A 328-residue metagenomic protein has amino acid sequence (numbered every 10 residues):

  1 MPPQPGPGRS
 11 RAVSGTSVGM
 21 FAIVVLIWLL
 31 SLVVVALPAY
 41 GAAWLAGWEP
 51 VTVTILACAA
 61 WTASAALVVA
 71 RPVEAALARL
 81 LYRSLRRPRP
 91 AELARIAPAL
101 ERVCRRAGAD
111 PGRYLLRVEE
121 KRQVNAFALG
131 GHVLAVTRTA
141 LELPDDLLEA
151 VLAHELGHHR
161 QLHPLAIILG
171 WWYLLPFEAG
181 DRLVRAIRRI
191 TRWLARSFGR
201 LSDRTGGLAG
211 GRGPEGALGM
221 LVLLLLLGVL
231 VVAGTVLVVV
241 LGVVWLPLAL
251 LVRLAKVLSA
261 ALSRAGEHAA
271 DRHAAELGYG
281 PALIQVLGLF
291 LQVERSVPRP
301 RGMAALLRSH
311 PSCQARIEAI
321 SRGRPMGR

Functional and structural regions predicted by a protein language model:
M1-L67: N-terminal low-structure segments adjacent to metalloprotease catalytic domains across cellular compartments
P2-G6, R188-A282, L287: Metalloprotease/metallohydrolase-associated module, dominated by Zn2+-dependent proteases
V25-Y40, L175-R182, G219-V231: Canonical alpha-helical transmembrane segments of integral membrane proteins
P50-R83, E101, P247, L251-S259: Transmembrane alpha-helices and immediately adjacent membrane-cytoplasm interface residues in multi-pass integral
A70-L165, S296-P298: Peri-catalytic and regulatory segments of divalent metal-dependent proteins
Y82-A97, A255-H273, R308-P311: Active-site metal-coordination segments of metallo-dependent hydrolases
A107-G131, V257-A261, A274-R328: Active-site-proximal gating segments in proteases and membrane effectors
L156-L175, G280: Catalytic Zn2+-binding segment of zinc metalloproteases
